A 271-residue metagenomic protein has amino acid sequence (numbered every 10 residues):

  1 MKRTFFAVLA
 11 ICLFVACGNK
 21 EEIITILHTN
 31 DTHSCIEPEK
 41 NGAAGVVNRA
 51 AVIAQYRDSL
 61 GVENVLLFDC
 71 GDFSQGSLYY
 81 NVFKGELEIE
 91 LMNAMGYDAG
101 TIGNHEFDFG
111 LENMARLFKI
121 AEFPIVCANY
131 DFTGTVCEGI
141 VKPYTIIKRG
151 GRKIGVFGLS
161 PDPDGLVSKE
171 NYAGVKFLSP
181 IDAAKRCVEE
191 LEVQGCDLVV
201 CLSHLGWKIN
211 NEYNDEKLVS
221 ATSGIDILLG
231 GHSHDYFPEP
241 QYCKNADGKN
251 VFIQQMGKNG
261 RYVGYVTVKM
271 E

Functional and structural regions predicted by a protein language model:
M1-T4: Positively charged n-region of N-terminal signal peptides that target proteins for export
F6-L9: Sec-dependent N-terminal signal peptides
L13-A16: C-terminal motif of bacterial Sec signal peptides marking the signal peptidase cleavage site
G18-E271: Acidic, metal/ion-coordinating pockets
